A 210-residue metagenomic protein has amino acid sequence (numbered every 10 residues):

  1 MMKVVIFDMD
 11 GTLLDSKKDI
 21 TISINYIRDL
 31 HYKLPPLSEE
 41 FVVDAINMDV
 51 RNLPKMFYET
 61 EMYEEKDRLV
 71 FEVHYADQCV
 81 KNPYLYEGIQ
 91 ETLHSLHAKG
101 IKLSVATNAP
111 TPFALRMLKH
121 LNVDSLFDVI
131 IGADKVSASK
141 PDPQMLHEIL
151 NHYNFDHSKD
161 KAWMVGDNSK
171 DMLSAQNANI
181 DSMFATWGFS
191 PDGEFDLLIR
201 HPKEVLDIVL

Functional and structural regions predicted by a protein language model:
M1-K3, H97, T111, L115-L210: Asp-based, Mg2+/Mn2+-dependent phosphohydrolase catalytic module
M2-Q90, S95: N-terminal helical cap/lid subdomain that shapes the substrate entry/recognition surface in HAD-like hydrolases
I6-D8, A106, V165: Generic enzyme active-site microenvironment
K33, I101, I180: Short glycine/serine/threonine/alanine-rich loop segments
F41, P83, V105, K161-W163: Residue-level marker of alpha-helix boundaries and capping positions
D77-V105, T111-L115, P143: Short, acidic loop-to-helix structural element flanking the phosphoryl-transfer center in phosphate-processing enzymes
